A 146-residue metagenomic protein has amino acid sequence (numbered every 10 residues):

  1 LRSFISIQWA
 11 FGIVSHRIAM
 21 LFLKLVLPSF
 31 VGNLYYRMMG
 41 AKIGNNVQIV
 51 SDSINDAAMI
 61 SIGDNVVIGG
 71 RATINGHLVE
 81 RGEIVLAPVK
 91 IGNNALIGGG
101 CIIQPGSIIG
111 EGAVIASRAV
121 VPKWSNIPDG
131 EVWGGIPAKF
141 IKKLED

Functional and structural regions predicted by a protein language model:
L1-M38, A138-D146: Terminal amphipathic alpha-helical/low-complexity segments used for targeting or macromolecular assembly
A19-N75, R81-V89, C101, S107: Left-handed beta-helix
G70-D146: Glycine-rich hexapeptide-repeat left-handed beta-helix
